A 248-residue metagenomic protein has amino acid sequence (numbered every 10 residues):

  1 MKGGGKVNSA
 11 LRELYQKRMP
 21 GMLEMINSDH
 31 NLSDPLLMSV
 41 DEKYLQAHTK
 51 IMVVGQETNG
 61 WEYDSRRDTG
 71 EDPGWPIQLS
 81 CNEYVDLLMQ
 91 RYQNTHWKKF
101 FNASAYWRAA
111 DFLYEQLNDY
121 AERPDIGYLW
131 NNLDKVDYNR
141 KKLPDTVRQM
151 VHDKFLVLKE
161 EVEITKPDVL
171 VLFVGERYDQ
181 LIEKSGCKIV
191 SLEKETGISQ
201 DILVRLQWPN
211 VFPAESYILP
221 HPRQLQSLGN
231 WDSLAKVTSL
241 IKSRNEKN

Functional and structural regions predicted by a protein language model:
M1-I26, D145-K159, Y178-N248: C-terminal capping/extension of enzyme domains
K2-T165, V169, G175-Y178: A polyanion-binding, active-site-adjacent surface
V169-L170, I189: Secondary-structure boundary/capping signal
